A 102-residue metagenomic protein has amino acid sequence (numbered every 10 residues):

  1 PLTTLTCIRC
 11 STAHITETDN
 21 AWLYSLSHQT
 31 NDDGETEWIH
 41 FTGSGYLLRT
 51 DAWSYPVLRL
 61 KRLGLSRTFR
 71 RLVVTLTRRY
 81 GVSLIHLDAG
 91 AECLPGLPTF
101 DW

Functional and structural regions predicted by a protein language model:
P1, E37-I39, V74: Short, flexible, solvent-exposed loop/turn segments with mixed acidic/basic and small polar residues
P1-Y24, H86-A89, T99-W102: Short, extreme N-terminal segment that most often corresponds to the first beta-strand
T3-C10, I39-L60: Short glycine-rich, basic-tinged beta-strand/loop micro-motifs
L5, H28-D32, R67-F69: Short amphipathic alpha-helical surface micro-motifs
E17-A52: An N-terminal amphipathic alpha-helical segment
L23, P56-L60, F69-V73: Generic structural signal of hydrophobic/aromatic residues within well-ordered alpha-helices of folded domains
L63-W102: Short, compact, well-ordered microdomains
